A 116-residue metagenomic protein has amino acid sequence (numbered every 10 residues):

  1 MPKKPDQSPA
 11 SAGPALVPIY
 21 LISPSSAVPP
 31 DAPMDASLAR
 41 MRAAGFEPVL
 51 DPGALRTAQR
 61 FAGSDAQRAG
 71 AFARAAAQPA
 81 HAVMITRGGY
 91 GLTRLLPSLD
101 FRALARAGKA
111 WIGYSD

Functional and structural regions predicted by a protein language model:
M1-P79: ATP/NTP phosphate-donor binding region
F61-S115: Active-site histidine-anchored catalytic micro-motif
